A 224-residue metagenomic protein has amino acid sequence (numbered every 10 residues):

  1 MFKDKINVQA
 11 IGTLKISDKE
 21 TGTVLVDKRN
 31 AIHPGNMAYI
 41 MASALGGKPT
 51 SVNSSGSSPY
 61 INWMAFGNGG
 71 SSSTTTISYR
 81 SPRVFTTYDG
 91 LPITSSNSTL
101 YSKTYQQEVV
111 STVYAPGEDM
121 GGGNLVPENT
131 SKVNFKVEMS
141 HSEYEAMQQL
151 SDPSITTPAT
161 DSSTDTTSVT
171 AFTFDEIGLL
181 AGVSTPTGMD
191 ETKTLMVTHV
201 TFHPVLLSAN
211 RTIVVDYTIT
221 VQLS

Functional and structural regions predicted by a protein language model:
M1-F174, G182-S224: Small cysteine-rich, disulfide-bonded extracellular modules of the LU/uPAR three-finger superfamily and closely related
